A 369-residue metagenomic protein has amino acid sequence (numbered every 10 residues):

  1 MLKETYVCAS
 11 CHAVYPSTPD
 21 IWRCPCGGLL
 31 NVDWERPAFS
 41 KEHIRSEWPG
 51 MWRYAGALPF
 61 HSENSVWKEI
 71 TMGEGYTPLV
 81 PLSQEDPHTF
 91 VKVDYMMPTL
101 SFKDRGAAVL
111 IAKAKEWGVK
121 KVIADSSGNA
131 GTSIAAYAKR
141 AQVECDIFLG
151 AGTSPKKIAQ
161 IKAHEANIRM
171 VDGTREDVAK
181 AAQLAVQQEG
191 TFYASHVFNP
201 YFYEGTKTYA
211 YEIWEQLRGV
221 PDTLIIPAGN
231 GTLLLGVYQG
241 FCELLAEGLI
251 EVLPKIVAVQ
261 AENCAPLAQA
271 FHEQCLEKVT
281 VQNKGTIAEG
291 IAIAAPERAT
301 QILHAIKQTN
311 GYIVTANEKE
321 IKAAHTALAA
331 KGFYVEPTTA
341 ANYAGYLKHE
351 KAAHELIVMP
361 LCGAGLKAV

Functional and structural regions predicted by a protein language model:
M1-V369: PLP-dependent amino-acid enzyme catalytic core
